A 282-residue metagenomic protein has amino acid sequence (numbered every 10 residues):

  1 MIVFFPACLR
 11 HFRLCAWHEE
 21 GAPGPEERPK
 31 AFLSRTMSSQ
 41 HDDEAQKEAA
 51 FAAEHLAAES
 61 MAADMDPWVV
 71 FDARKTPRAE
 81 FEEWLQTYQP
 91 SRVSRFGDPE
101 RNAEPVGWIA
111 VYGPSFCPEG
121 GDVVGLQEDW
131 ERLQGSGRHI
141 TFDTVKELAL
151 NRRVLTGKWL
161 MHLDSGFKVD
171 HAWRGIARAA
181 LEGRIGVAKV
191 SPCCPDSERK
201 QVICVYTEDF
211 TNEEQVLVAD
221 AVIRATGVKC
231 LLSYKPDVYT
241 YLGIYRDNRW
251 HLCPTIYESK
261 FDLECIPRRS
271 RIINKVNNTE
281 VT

Functional and structural regions predicted by a protein language model:
M1-V3: Short hydrophobic transmembrane-like helices used for membrane targeting/insertion
F5-P6, S34: Intrinsically disordered and other compositionally biased segments
W17, P29-L155, R246-T282: Charge-rich, low-complexity segments
G21-G24: Residue-identity detector for glycine
E128-V281: Extended amphipathic alpha-helical regions
